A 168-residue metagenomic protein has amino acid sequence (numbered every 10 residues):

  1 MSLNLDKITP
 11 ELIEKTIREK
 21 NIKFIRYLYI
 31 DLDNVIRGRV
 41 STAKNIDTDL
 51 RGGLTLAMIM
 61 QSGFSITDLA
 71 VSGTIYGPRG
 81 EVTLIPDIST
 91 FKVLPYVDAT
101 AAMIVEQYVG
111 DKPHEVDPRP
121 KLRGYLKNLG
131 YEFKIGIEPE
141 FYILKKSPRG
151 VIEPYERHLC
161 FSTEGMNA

Functional and structural regions predicted by a protein language model:
S2-A168: Glycine-rich, acidic/polar active-site loops that bind/position phosphate-bearing ligands
